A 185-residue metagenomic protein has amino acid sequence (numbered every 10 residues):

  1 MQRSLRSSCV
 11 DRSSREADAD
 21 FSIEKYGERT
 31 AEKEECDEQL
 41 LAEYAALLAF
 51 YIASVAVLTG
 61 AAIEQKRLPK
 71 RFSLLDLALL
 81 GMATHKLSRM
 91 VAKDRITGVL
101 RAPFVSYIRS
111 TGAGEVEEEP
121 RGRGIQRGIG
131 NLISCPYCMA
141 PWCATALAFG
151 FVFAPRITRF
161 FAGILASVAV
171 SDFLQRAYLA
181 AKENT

Functional and structural regions predicted by a protein language model:
M1-T185: Short amphipathic, positively biased membrane-proximal segments that drive organelle/inner-membrane targeting
